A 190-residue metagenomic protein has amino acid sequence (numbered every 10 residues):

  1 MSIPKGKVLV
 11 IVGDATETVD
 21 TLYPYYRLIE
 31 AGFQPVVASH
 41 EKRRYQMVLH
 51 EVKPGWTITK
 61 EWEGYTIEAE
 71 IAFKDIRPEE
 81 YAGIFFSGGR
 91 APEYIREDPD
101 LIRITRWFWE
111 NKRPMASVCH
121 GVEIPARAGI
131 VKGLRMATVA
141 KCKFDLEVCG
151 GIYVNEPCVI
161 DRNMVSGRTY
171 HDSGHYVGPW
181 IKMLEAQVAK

Functional and structural regions predicted by a protein language model:
M1-N111, M115, E123-R135, K143-K190: Extended, subdomain-level signal for the structured scaffold at the beginning of enzyme domains
C119: Catalytic nucleophile serine of serine hydrolases, specifically the conserved "nucleophile elbow" pentapeptide
